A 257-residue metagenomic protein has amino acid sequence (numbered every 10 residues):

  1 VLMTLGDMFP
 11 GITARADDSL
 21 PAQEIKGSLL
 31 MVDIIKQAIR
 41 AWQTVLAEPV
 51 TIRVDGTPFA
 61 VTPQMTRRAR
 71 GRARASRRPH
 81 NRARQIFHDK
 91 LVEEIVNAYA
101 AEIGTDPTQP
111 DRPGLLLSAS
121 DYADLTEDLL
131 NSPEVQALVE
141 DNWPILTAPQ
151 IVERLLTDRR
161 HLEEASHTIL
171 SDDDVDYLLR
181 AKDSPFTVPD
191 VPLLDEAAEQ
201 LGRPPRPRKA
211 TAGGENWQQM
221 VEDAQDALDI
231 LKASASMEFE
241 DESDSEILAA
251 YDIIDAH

Functional and structural regions predicted by a protein language model:
V1-A38: P-loop NTPase Walker
L2, T51-D55, R154-H161: Phosphate-binding glycine-rich loops and adjacent basic patches that engage nucleotide phosphates, nucleic-acid
A38-A69, A73: Conserved AAA+ ATPase small/helical "lid" subdomain
Q64-H257: Conserved helicase NTPase catalytic core signature
